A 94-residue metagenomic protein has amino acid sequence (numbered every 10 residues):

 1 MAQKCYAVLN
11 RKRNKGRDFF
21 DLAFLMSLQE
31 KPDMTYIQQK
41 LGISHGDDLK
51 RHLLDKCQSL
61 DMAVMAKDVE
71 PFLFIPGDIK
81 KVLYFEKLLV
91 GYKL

Functional and structural regions predicted by a protein language model:
M1-L94: Structured mid-to-C-terminal alpha-helical surface segments
